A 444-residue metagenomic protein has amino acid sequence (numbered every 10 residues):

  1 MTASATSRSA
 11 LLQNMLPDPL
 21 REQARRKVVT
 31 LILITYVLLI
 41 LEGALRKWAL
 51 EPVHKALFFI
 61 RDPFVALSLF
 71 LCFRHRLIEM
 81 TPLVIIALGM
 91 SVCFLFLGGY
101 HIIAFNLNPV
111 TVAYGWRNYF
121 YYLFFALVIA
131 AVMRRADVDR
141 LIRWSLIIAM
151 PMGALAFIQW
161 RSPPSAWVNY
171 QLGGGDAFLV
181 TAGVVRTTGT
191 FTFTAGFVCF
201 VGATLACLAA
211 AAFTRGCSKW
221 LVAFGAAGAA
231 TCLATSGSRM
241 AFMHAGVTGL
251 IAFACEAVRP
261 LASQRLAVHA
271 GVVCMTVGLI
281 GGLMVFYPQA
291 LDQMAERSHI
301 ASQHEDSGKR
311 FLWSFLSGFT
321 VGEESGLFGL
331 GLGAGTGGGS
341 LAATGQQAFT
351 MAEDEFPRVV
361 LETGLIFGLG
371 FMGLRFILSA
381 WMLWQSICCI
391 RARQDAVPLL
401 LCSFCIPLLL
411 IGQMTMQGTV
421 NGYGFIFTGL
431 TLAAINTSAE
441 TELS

Functional and structural regions predicted by a protein language model:
S4, A154, W160-P164, F253-S302 (+1 more regions): A membrane-periplasm/extracellular boundary helix in multi-pass inner-membrane enzymes that assemble envelope glycans
V28-I32, V37, L83-C93, V128-P164: Interfacial loop-to-transmembrane-helix boundary motif in multi-pass membrane proteins
V28-K47, D62-F120, L408: N-terminal hydrophobic segments of proteins, predominantly signal-anchor/transmembrane helices of inner/organellar
L31-L38, M382-M414: Loop-to-helix entry and N-terminal half of a specific, functionally important transmembrane alpha helix in multi-pass
S68, L399-S444: Transmembrane alpha-helices of multi-pass inner-membrane enzymes
D137-L146, C217-A223, P260-M275, D395: Membrane-interfacial entry segments at the cytosolic side of transmembrane helices
R143-Y170, L179-A182, G189-V258: Alpha-helical transmembrane segments of multi-pass inner-membrane proteins
D292-L365, M382-I387: Long extracytoplasmic/lumenal interhelical loops at the membrane interface of multi-pass membrane proteins
